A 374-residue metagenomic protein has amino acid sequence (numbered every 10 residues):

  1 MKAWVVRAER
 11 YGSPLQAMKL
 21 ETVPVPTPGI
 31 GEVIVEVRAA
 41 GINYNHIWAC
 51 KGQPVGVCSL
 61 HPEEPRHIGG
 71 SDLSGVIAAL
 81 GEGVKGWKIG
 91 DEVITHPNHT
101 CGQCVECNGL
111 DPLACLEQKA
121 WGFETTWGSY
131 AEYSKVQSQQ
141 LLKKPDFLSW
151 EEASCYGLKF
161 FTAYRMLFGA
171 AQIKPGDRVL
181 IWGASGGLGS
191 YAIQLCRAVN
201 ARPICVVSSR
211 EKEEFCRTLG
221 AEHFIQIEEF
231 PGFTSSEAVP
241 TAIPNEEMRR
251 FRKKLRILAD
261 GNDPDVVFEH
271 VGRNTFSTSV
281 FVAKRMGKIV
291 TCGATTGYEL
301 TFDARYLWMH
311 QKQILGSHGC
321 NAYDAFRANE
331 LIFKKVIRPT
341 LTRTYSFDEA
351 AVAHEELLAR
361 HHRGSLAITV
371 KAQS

Functional and structural regions predicted by a protein language model:
P24-G41, P54-N108, W127, Q140 (+1 more regions): Glycine-rich beta-strand-centered segment in the early N-terminal region that forms part of a ligand/cofactor-binding
L60, H99-G183, T218, I227-G232 (+1 more regions): NAD(P)H dinucleotide-binding glycine-rich loop of Rossmann-like/cofactor-binding domains, especially the beta1-alpha1
T162, L188, N274: Hydrophobic/small residue at the entry helix of a nucleotide-binding pocket
I181, R197-N274: Adenosine-nucleotide cofactor-binding segment
S185, I193: N-terminal Rossmann NAD(P)H-binding glycine-rich loop of SDR-like oxidoreductase domains
S277-V280, A322-S374: C-terminal hydrophobic helical "lid"/dimerization subdomain of Rossmann-like NAD(P)H-dependent oxidoreductases
R285-C292, F302-L341: Rossmann-fold dehydrogenase core element
